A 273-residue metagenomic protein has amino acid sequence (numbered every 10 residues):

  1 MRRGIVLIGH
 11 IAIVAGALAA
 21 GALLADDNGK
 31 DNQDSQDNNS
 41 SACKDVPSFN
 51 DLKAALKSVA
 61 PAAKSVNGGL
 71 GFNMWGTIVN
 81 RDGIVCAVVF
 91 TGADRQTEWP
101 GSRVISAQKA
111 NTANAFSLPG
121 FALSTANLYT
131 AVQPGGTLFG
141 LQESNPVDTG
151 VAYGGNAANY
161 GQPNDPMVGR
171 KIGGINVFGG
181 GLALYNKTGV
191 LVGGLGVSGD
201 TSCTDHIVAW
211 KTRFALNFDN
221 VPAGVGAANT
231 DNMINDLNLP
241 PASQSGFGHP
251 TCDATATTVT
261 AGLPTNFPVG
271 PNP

Functional and structural regions predicted by a protein language model:
M1-I11: Bacterial N-terminal signal peptides that target proteins for export
G9-A19: Bacterial N-terminal signal peptides
A19, L23-A25: Boundary at the C-terminal end of the N-terminal hydrophobic targeting segment
G29-N32, Q36-P273: Flexible, solvent-exposed loop/hinge segments and secondary-structure transition points
